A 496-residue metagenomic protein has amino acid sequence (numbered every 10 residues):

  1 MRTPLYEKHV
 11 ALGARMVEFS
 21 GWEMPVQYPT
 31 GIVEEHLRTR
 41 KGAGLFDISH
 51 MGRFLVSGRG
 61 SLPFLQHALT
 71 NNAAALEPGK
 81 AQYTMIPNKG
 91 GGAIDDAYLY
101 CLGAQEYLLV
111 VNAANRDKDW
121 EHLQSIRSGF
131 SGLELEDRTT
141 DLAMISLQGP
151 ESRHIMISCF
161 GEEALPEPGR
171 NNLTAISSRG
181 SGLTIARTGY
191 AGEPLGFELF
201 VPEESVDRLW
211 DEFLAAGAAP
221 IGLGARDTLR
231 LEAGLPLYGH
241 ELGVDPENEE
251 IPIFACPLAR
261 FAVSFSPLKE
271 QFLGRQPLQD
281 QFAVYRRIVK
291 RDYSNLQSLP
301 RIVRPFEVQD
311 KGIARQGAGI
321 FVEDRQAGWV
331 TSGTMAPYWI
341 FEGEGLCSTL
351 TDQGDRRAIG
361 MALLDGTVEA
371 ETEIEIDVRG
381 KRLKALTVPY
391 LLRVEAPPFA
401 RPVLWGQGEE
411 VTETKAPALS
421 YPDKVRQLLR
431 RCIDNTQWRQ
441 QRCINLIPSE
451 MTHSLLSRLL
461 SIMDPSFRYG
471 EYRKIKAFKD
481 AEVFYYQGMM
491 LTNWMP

Functional and structural regions predicted by a protein language model:
M1-T84, G92: Acidic, proline/glycine-enriched N-terminal capping motif
R2-Y6, E23, R127, G132-S298: Glycine-rich, acidic
G44-A68, R138-I157, Q297-V308, M361: Short glycine-/aliphatic-rich beta-strand segments at the starts of folded cytosolic domains
R59-A93, P150-G182: Internal amphipathic helical hairpin motif
A68-L69, E121-R127, C159-G161, L209-G217 (+2 more regions): Short amphipathic alpha-helices in soluble, non-transmembrane regions that often serve as interface/regulatory elements
N71-G129, P496: Well-ordered mid-protein domain cores that form the structural environment of catalytic cofactors
N88, P465, G470-P496: Conserved N-terminal alpha-helix of the aminotransferase class I/II PLP-enzyme fold
I253-E410: Glycine-rich, small/acidic residue-mixed loop/short-helix segments
